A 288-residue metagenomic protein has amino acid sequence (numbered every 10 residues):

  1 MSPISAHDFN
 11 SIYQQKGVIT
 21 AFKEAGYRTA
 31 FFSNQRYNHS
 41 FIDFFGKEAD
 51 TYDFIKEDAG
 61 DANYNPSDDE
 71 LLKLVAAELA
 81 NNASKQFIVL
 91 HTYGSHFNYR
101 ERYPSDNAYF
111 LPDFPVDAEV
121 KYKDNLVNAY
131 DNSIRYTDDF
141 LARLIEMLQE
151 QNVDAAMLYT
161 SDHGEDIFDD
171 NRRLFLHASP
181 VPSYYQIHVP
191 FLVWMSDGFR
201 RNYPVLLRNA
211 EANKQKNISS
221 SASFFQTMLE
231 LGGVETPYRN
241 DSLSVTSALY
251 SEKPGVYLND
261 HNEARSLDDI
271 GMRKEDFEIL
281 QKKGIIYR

Functional and structural regions predicted by a protein language model:
M1-R288: Catalytic domains that recognize anionic headgroups
